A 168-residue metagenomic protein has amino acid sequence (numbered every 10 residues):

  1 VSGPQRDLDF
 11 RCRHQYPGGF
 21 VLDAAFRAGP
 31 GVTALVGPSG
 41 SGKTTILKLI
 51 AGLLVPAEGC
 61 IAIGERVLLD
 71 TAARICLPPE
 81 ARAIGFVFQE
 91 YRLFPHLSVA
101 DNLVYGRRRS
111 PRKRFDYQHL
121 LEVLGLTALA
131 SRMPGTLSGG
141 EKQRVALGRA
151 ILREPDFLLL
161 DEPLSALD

Functional and structural regions predicted by a protein language model:
R66-T71, R112-L129: Conserved ABC ATPase "signature" region
L68-G85, R109: ABC ATPase NBD coupling module
L97-V104: Short coil-to-helix segment of the ABC ATPase nucleotide-binding domain corresponding to the Q-loop/switch region
M133-L137, E141: Conserved ABC ATPase signature
L147: Hydrophobic anchor residue at the start of the ABC signature
L152-D156: A short, proline-enriched helix->beta-strand linker immediately N-terminal to the Walker B motif in ABC-type P-loop
L158-E162: Catalytic Walker B motif of ABC-type/P-loop ATPase nucleotide-binding domains
